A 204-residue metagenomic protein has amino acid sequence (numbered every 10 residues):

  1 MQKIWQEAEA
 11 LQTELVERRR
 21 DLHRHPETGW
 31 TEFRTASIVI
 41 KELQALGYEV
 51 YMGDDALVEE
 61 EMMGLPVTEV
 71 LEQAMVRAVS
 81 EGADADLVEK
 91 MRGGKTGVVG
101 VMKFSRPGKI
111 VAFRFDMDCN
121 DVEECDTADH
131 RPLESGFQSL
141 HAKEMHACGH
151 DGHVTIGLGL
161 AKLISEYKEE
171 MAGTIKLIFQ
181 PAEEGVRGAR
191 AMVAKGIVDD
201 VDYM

Functional and structural regions predicted by a protein language model:
Q2-H146, T155-L158, E170-M171: Acidic/His- and Gly-rich active-site-bordering loop/insert found across diverse amide/peptide-bond hydrolases
D151-M204: Acidic/histidine-rich catalytic neighborhood of metal-dependent amide-processing enzymes
